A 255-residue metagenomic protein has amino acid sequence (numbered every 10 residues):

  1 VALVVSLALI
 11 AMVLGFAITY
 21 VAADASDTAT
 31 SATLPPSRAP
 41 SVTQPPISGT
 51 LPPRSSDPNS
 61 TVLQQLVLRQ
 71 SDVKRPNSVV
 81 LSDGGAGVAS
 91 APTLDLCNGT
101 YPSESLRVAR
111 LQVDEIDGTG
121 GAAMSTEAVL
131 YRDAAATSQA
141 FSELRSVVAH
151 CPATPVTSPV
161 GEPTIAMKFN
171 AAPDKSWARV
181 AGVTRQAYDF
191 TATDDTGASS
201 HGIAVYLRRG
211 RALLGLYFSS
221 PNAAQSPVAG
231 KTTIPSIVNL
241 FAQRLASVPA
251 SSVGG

Functional and structural regions predicted by a protein language model:
V1-A25: Hydrophobic single-pass membrane-targeting/anchoring helices
A22-T30, A224-V228: Membrane interfacial helix motifs at helix-loop boundaries and amphipathic/re-entrant anchors
A29-G120, S236-G255: Extracytoplasmic low-complexity, Pro/Thr/Ser/Ala/Gly-rich segments that lie immediately after a secretion/anchoring
D57-N59, M124-R132, A223-K231: Second-shell loop/turn segments in exported
S60, Q64-Q70, A128, S138-F141 (+5 more regions): Extracytoplasmic/secreted envelope proteins and their assembly/folding machinery, especially bacterial periplasmic
N77-H201: A small/polar (G/S/T-enriched), proline-flanked helix-loop surface module common in exported/cell-envelope proteins
M167-P249: A short, solvent-exposed beta-edge/loop patch
